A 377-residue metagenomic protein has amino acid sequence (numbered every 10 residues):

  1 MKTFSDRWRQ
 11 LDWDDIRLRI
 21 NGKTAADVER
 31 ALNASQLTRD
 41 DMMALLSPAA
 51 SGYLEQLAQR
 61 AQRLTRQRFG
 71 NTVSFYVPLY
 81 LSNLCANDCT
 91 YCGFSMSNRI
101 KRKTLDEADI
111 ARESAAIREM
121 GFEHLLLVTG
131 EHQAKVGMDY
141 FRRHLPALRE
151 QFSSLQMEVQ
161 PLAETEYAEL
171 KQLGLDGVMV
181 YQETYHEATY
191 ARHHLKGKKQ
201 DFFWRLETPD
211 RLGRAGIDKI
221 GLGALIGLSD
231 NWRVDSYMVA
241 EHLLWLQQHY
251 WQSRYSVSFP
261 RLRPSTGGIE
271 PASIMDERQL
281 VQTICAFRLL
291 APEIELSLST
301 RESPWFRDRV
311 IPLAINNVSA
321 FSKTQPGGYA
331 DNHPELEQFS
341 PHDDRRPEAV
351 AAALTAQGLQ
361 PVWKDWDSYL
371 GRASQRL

Functional and structural regions predicted by a protein language model:
M1-A50, Q248-L377: Auxiliary Fe-S-binding modules of radical SAM enzymes
A34, A61, C89, V180 (+4 more regions): Conserved, mostly hydrophobic/aromatic
Y53-S74: Short, charged low-complexity linear segments at domain edges
L64, I117-M120, A215, L243-Y250 (+3 more regions): Change "in soluble alpha/beta enzymes" to "in soluble alpha/beta proteins
F69-D109: Canonical Radical SAM [4Fe-4S] cluster-binding loop centered on the CxxxCxxC motif and its immediate flanking residues
V73-V77, L125, L155-V159, V178-V180 (+4 more regions): Hydrophobic faces of well-ordered beta-strands that scaffold small-molecule active sites in alpha/beta enzyme cores
P78-Y80, G130-H132, E158-L162, E183-Y185 (+4 more regions): Active-site beta-loop-alpha junctions enriched in small/polar residues
N98-M238, L243-W245: Conserved Radical SAM active-site core
